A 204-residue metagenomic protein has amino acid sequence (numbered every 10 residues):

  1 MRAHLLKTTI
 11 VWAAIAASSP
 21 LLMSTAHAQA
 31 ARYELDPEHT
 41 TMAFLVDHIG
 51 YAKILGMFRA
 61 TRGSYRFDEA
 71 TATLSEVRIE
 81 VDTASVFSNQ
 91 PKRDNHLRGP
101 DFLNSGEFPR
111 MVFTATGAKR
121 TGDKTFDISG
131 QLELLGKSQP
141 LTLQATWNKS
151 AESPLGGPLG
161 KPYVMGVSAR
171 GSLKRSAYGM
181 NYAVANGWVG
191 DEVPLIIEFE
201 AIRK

Functional and structural regions predicted by a protein language model:
M1-A16: Bacterial N-terminal signal peptides that target proteins for export
H4-L5, P20-L21, L134: Acidic/proline-rich low-complexity IDRs
K7-T8, S19, T71, G99: Polar helix-capping/helix-linker motif
A16-A26: C-terminal segment of classical bacterial N-terminal signal peptides
A26-K204: Low-complexity, acidic/polar, glycine-enriched regions of mature
